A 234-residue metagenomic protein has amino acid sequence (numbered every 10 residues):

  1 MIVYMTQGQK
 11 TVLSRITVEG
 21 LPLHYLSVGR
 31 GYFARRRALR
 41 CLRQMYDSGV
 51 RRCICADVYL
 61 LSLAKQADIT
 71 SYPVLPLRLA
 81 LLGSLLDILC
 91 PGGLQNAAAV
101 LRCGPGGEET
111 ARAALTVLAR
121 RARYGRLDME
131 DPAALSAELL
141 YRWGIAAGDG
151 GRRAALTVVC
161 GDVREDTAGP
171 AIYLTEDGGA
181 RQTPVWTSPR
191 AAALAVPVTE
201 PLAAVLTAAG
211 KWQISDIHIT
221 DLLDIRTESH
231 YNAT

Functional and structural regions predicted by a protein language model:
M1-G20: N-terminal basic/disordered segments at the start of proteins
M1-T6, D149-A180: Short, well-ordered secondary-structure micro-motifs within conserved domains or adaptor modules
Q9, E19, Y25-S27, I172-T234: Adenosine-phosphate binding glycine-rich loop
G29-F33, Y59-S62, G104-T110, P132-A133 (+2 more regions): Short acidic, S/G/P-rich loop/turn micro-motifs used as interaction or catalytic elements
Y32-D47, L79, G83, A111-T116: Well-ordered, non-membrane alpha-helical segments in soluble/globular domains
L39-A80: Phosphate/diphosphate ligand-binding glycine-rich loop within oxidoreductases
L79-A97: Short internal alpha-helix immediately C-terminal to a glycine-rich phosphate-binding loop in Rossmann-like
G92-R153: Glycine-rich phosphate/diphosphate-binding loop of Rossmann-like nucleotide-binding domains
